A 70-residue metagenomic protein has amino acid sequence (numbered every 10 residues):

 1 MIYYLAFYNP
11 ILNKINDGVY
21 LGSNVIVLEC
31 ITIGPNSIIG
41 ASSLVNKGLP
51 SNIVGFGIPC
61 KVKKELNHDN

Functional and structural regions predicted by a protein language model:
M1-F56, C60-V62: Structural signal for interior beta-strand "rungs" in well-ordered beta-sheet cores of soluble enzyme domains
K64-L66: Short C-terminal tail/terminal secondary-structure segment of NAD(P)H-dependent dehydrogenase/reductase domains
H68-N70: A glycine/serine/threonine-rich, flexible loop-to-helix segment that serves as the NAD(P) cofactor-binding "lid"
